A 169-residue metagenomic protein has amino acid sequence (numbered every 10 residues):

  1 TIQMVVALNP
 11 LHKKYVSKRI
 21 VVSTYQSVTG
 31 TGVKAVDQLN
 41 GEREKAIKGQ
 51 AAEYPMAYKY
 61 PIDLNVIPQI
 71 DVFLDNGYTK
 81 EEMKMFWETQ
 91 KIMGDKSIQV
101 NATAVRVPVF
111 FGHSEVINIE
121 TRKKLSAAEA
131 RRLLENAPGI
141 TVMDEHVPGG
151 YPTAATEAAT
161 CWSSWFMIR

Functional and structural regions predicted by a protein language model:
I2-L133: Active-site-lining helix/loop region of Rossmann-like oxidoreductase modules
Q26, H146, M167: A broadly conserved detector of short glycine/acidic/proline-rich loop/turn motifs that flank catalytic sites and bind
Q99, T160-W162: Metallocofactor- and cofactor-centric catalytic cores in central/energy metabolism, strongly enriched
V100, D144-E145: Residue-level detector of family-conserved "landmark" positions at structurally sensitive sites
I119-E120, S164-R169: Short beta-strand elements
E129, L134-M143: A common structural junction motif
A137, V147-P152, T156: Extended hydrophobic/aromatic segments used for targeting, binding, or gating
T156-T160, M167-I168: Cationic, amphipathic, low-complexity alpha-helical segments enriched in hydrophobics plus arginine/proline
